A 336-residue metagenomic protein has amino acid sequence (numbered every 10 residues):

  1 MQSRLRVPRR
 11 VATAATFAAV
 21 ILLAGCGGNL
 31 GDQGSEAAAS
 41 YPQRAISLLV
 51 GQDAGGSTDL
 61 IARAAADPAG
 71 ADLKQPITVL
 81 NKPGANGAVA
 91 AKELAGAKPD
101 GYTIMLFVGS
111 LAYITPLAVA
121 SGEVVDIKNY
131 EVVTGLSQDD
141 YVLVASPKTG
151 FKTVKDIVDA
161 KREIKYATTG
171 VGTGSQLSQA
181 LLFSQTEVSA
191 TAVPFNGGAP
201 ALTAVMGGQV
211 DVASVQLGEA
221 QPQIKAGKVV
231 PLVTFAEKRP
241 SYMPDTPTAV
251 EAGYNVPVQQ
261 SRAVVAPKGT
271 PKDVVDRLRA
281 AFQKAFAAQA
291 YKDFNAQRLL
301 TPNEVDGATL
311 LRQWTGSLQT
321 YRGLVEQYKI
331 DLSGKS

Functional and structural regions predicted by a protein language model:
Q2-A15: Bacterial N-terminal signal peptides that target proteins for export
I21-G25: C-terminal motif of bacterial Sec signal peptides marking the signal peptidase cleavage site
G27-N129, V188-D211, P302-E304, Q327-S336: N-terminal (or domain-start) structured segment
Q43-A45, S184-T186, K272-S336: An extracytoplasmic/periplasmic, membrane-proximal ligand-sensing/linker region
G96-Y102, L117-P200, Q259-F294: Hinge/capping helix and adjacent helix->loop/strand transition within the periplasmic-binding protein
M105-L111, T115-L117, G197-G198, V215-A220 (+3 more regions): Beta->alpha turn/N-cap motifs
S137-V142, V233-K268: Periplasmic-binding protein-like
A167-V171, S175-T246: Ligand-binding pocket segment of bilobal, Venus flytrap-like solute-binding proteins
